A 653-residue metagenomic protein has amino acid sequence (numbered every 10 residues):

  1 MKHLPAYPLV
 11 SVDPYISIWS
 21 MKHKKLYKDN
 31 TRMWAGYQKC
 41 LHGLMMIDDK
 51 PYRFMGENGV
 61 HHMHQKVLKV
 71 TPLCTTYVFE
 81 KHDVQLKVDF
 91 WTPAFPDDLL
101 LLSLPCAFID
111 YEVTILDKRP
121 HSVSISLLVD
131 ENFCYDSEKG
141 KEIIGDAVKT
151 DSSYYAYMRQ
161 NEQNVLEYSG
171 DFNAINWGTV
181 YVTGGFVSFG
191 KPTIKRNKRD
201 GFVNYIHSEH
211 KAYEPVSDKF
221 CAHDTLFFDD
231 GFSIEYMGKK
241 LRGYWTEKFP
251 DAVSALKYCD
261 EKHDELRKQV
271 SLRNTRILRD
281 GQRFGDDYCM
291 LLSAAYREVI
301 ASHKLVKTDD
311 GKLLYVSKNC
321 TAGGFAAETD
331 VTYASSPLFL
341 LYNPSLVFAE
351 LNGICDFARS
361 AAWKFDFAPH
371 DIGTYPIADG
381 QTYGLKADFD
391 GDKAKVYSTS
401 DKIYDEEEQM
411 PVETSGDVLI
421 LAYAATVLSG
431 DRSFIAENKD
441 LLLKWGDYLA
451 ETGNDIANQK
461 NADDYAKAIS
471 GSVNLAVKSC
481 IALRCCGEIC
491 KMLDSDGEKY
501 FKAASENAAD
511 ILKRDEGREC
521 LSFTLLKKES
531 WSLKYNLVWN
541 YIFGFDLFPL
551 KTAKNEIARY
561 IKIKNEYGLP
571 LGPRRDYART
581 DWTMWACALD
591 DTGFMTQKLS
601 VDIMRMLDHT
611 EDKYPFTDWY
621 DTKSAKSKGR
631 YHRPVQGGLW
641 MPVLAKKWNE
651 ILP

Functional and structural regions predicted by a protein language model:
M1-Y7, A94-L104, E112-T329, P344-F348 (+1 more regions): Acidic/polar, glycine-enriched structural segments that form the non-catalytic walls/loops of the carbohydrate-binding
K2-R32, V418, L526-K551, D576-P653: C-terminal capping/lid segments that line or modulate ligand- or cofactor-binding pockets
Y7-H82, Y168-K195: An extended acidic
S17-M21, G43, F79, V113-T114 (+9 more regions): Well-ordered alpha-helical scaffold segments within catalytic/enzyme domains
Y155-N197, T321-V331, P337-P344, C355-A358 (+6 more regions): Extended ligand-binding clefts on enzyme/binding-domain cores
L241, W245-L266, G324-G453, S472-C486 (+1 more regions): Aromatic-rich carbohydrate-recognition surfaces in CAZymes
A255, L291, S345-F357, M410 (+6 more regions): Extended, well-ordered alpha-helical scaffold segments
C289-T308, A327, D366, M410-G416 (+3 more regions): Aromatic-lined, polymer-binding surfaces characteristic of secreted/periplasmic polysaccharide-degrading enzymes
